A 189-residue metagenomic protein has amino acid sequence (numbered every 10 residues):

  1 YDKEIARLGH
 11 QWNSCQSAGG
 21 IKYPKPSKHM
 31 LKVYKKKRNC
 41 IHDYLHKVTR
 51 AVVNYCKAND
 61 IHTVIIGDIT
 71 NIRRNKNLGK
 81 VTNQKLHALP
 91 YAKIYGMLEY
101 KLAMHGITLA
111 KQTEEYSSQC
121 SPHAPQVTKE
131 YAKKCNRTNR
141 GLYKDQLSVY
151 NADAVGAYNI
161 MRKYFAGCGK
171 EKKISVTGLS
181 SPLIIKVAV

Functional and structural regions predicted by a protein language model:
Y1-V189: Positively charged, helix-rich recognition surfaces that bind polyanionic ligands
